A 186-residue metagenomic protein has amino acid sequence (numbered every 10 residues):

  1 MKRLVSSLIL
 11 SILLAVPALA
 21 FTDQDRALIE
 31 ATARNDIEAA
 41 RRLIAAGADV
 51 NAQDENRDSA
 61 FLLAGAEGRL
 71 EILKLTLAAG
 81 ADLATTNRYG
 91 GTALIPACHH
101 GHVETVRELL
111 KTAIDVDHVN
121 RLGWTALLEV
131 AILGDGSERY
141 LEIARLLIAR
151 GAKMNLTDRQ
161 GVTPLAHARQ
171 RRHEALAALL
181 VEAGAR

Functional and structural regions predicted by a protein language model:
L4, L19-A46, E55-D58, A78 (+3 more regions): Intrinsically disordered, low-complexity regulatory segments in ankyrin-centric signaling systems
S7-V16: Bacterial N-terminal signal peptides
E30-N35, L63-R69, P96-H102, E129-Y140 (+1 more regions): Ankyrin repeat A-helix N-terminal signature
A39, E71-I72, E104-T105, E142-I143 (+1 more regions): Conserved ankyrin/ankyrin-like repeat signature
R42-D49, K74-D82, R107-D115, R145-K153 (+1 more regions): Ankyrin repeat domain, specifically the short helix-to-loop turn at the C-terminus of the second helix of each repeat
A52-Q53, L83-T86, V116-V119, M154-T157: Ankyrin repeat boundary signal
N155-R186: Leucine-rich solenoid repeat scaffolds
